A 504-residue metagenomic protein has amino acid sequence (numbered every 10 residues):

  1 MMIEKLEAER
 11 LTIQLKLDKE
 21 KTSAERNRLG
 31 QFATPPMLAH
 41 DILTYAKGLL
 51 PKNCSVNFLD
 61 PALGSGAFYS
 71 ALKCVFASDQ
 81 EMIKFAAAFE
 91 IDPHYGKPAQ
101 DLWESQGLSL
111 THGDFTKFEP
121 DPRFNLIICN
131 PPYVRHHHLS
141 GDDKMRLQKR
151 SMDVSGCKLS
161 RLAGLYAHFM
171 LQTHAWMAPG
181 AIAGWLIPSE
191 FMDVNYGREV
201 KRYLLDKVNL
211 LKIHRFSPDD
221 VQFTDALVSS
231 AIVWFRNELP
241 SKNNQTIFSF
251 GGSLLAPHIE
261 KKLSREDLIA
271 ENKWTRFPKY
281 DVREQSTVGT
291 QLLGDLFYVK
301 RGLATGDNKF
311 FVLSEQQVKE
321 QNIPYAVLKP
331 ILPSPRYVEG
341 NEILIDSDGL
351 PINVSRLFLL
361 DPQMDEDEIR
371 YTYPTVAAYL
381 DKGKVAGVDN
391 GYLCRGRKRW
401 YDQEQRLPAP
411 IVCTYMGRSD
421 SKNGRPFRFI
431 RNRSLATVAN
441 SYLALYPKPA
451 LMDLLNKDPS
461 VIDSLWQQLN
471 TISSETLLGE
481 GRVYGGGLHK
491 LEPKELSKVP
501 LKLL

Functional and structural regions predicted by a protein language model:
M1-Q80, K84-L102, Q106, D114 (+3 more regions): Class I S-adenosyl-L-methionine
E9-L15, K144-M145, A175-W176, N470-T471 (+1 more regions): Short, flexible segments with low predicted structural confidence
S23-G30, F58, D153-C157, A439-A450: Glycine- and acidic
N27-R28, F32-D41, A62-L72, I83 (+3 more regions): Signature of N6-adenine DNA methyltransferases within the class I
L38, C54, L165, V327-L328: Residue-level detector of well-ordered alpha-helical segments, enriched for hydrophobic/aromatic packing positions
K47-G48, T116-K117, P218-V221, V318 (+1 more regions): Short beta-turn/strand-loop junction motif enriched in small, turn-promoting residues
L59, A87-F89, T111, G184 (+3 more regions): Hydrophobic/aromatic beta-strand patches that form the interior of the parallel beta-sheet core in alpha/beta enzyme
E284-L504: Polybasic, glycine- and aromatic-enriched phosphate-binding surface used to engage nucleic acids
